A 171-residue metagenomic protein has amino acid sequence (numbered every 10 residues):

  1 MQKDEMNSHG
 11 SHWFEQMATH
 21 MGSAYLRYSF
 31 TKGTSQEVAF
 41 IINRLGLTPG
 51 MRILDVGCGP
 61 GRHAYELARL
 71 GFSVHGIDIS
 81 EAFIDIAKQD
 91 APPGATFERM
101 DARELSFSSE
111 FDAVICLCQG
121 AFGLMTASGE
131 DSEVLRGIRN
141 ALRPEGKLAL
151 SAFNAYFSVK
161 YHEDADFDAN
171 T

Functional and structural regions predicted by a protein language model:
Q2-M51: Conserved class I S-adenosyl-L-methionine
G57-G61: Class I SAM-dependent methyltransferase "Motif I" SAM/SAH-binding loop
R62-E104: Class I SAM-dependent methyltransferase SAM/SAH-binding core
S106-A113: A short acidic, Gly/Pro-enriched loop at the edge of an enzyme's catalytic core that lines a small-molecule cofactor
I115-L117: A conserved beta-strand element that flanks and buttresses the S-adenosyl-L-methionine
E130-P144: A short glycine-rich, Lys/Arg-flanked "PGG" loop and its adjoining helix->strand segment in the class I
A149-T171: SAM-dependent methyltransferase
